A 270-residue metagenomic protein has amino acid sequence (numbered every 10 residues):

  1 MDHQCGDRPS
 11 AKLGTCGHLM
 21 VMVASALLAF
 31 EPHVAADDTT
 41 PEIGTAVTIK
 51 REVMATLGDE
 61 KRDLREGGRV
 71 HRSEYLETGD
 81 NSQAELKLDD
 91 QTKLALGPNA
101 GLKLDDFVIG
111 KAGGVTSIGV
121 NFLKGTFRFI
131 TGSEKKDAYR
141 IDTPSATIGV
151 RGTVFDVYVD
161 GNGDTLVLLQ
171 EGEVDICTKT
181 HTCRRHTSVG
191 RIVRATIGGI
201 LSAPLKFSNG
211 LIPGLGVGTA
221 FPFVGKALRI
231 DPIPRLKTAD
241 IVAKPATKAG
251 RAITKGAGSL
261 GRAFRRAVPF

Functional and structural regions predicted by a protein language model:
D2-T40, K61-R65, D89, G97 (+2 more regions): C-terminal interaction modules
D38-A195: Structural recognition of beta-strand segments within beta-rich domains
